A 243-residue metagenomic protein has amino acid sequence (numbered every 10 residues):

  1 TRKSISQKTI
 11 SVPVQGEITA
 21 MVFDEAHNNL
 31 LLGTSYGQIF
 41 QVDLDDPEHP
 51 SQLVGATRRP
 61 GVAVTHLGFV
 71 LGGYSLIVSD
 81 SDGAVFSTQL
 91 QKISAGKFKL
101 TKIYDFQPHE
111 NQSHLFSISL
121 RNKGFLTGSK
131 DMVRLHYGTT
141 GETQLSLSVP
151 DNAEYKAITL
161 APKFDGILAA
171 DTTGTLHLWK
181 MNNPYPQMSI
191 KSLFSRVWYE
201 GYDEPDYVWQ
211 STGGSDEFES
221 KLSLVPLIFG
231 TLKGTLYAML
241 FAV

Functional and structural regions predicted by a protein language model:
T1-A20, D24, P47-G72, S94-S117 (+2 more regions): Periplasmic/extracellular loop-to-transmembrane helix junction in inner-membrane transport proteins
L30, L76, G124-F125, I167: Hydrophobic beta-strand positions that form the internal "hydrophobic ladder" of WD40/Gbeta-like beta-propeller blades
G33, S79, T127-G128, A169-A170: Residue-level marker for isolated small/hydroxyl-bearing positions within beta-strands of beta-sheet-rich domains
Y36-I39, Y74, D82-V85, K130-R134 (+1 more regions): Loop/turn residues immediately N-terminal
D45, D80, Q89-Q91, S129 (+1 more regions): Extended non-catalytic domains of envelope/secretory-pathway proteins
L76, F125, V133-R134, E142-L147: N-terminal soluble segments of membrane proteins
L115-R134: Loop/turn-rich, solvent-exposed surfaces of beta-rich toroidal or solenoidal domains
V243: Classical protein tyrosine phosphatase
